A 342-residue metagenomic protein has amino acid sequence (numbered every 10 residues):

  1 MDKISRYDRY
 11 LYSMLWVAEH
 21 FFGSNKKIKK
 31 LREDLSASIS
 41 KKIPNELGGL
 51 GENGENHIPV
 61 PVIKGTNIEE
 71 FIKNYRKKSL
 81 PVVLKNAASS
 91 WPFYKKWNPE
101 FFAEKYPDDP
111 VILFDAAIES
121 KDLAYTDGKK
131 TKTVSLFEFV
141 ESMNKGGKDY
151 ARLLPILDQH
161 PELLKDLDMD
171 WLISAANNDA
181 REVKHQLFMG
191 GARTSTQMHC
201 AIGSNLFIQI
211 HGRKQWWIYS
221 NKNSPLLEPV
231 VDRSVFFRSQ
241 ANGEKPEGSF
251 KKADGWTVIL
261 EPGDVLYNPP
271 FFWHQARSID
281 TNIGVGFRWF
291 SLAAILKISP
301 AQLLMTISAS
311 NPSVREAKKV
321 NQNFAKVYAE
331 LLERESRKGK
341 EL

Functional and structural regions predicted by a protein language model:
M1-V265, W273-L342: N-terminal accessory scaffold of Fe(II)-dependent oxygenases
